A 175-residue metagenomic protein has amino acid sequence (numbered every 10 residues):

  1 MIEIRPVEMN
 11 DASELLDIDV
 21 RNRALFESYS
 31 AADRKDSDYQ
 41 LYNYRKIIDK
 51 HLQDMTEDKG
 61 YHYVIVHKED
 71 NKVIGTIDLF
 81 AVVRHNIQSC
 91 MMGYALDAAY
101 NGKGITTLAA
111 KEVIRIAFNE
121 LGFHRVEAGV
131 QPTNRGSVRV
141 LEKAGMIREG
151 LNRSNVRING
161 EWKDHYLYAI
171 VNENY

Functional and structural regions predicted by a protein language model:
M1-E14, I18-S28, H62-Y175: Acyl-donor (CoA/ACP) binding surface of acyl/acetyltransferases
L16-D19, R45-I48, L52: A generic alpha-helix structural signal
E27-D49: Conserved GNAT-fold acetyl-CoA-binding loop/helix
K35-D36, D49-V64: A short helix-loop-beta-strand connector motif used in the catalytic cores of GNAT acetyltransferases and, in some
